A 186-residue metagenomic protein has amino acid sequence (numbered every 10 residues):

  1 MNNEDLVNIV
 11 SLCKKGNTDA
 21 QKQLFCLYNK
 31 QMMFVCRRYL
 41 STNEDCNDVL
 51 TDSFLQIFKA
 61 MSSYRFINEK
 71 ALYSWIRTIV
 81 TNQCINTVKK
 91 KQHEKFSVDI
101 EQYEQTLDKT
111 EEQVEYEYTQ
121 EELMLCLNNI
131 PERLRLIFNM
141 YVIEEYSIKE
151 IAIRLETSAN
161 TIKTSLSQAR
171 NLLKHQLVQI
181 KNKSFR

Functional and structural regions predicted by a protein language model:
M1-K30, E144, K149, N182 (+1 more regions): N-terminal module of bacterial RNA polymerase sigma factors
M1-N3, L12, N139, I153-E156 (+1 more regions): C-terminal edge and immediately downstream basic/flexible tail or linker adjoining helix-turn-helix-like DNA-binding
L6, N86, E94-E117: Internal acidic/polar
K14-K15, S41, F54-E69: Sigma70-family region 2
K14-Q23, M33-D52, A159, N182-R186: Short, charged helix-capping/linker segments at alpha-helix termini
F34, D48-L55, K70-N82: Structural recognition of an alpha-helix C-terminal capping motif at a helix-to-coil junction
S63, T78-V98: Arg/Lys-rich amphipathic alpha helix in sigma70-family domain 2
L125-N128, E132-L136, E144-T161: Helix-turn-helix DNA-binding module
